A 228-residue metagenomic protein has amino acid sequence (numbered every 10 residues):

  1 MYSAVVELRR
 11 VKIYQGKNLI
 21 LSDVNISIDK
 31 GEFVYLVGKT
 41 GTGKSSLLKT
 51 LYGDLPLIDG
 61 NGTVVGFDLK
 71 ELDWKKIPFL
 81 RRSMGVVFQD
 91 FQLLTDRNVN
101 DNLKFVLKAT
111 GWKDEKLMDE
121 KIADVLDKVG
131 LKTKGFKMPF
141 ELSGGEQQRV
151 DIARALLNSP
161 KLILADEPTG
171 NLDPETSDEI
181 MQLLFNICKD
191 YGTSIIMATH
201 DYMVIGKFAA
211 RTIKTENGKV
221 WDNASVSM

Functional and structural regions predicted by a protein language model:
Y52: Helix-to-loop junction immediately C-terminal to a conserved catalytic motif
G60-D68: Conserved ABC transporter NBD signature motif
L69-G85: ABC ATPase NBD coupling module
D96-F105: Short coil-to-helix segment of the ABC ATPase nucleotide-binding domain corresponding to the Q-loop/switch region
M138-E146: Conserved ABC ATPase signature
L157-K161: A short, proline-enriched helix->beta-strand linker immediately N-terminal to the Walker B motif in ABC-type P-loop
I163-D166: Catalytic Walker B motif of ABC-type/P-loop ATPase nucleotide-binding domains
